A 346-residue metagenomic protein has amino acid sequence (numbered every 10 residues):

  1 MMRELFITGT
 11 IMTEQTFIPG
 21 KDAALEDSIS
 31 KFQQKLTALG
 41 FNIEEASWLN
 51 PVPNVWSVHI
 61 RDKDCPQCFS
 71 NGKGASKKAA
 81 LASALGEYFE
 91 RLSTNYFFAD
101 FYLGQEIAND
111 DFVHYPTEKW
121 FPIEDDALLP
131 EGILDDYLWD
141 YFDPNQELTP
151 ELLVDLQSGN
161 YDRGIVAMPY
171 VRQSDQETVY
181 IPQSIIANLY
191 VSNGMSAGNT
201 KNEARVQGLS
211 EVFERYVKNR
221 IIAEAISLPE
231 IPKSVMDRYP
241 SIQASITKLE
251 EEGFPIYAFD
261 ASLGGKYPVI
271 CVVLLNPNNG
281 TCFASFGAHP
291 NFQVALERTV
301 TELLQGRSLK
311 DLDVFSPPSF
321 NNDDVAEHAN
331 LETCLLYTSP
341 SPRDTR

Functional and structural regions predicted by a protein language model:
M2-S339, R343-R346: Helix-biased "structured C-terminal domain" signature
